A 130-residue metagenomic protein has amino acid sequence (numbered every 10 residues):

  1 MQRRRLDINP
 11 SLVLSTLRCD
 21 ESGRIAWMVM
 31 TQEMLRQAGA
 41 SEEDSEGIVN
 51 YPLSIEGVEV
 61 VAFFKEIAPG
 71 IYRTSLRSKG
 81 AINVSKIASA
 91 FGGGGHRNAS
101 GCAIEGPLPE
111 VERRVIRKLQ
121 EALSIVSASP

Functional and structural regions predicted by a protein language model:
M1-P130: Hydrophobic helix-and-loop "lid/oligomerization" segment in the mid-to-C-terminal part of catalytic domains
